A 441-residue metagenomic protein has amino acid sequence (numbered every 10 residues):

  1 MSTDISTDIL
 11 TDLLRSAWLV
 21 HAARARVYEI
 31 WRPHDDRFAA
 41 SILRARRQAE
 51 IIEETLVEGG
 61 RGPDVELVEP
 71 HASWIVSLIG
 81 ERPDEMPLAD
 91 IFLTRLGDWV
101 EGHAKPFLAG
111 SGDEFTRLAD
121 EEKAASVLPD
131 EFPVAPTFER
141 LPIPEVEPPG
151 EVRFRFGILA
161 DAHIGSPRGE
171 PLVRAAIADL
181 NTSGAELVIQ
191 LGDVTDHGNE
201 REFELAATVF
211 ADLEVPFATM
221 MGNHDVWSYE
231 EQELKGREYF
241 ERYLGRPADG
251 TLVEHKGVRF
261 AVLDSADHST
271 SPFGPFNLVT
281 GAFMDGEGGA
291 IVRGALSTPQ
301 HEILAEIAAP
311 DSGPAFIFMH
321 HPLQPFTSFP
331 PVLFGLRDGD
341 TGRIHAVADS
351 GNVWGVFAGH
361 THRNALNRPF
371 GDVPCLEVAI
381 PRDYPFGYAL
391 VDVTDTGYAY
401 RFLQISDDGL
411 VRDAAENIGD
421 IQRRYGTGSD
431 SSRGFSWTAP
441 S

Functional and structural regions predicted by a protein language model:
S6-L19, P33-T55, E85-I91, G110-A124 (+1 more regions): Alpha-helical scaffold segments that form or flank carboxylate-/histidine-based iron centers
L13-E29, A72-R117: Acidic/histidine-rich alpha-helical segments that form the ligand environment of transition-metal centers
D36-S73, L128-P136: Conserved alpha-helical segments that form or flank metal/cofactor-binding pockets of metalloenzymes
V134-L205, P299: N-terminal active-site segment of His-dependent metallophosphoesterases
F138-G150, T394-S441: A short C-terminal boundary segment appended to hydrolase-like catalytic domains
I143, E202-E306, R343, V347-D349 (+3 more regions): Extended active-site neighborhood of metal-dependent phosphoesterases/phosphodiesterases
D161, G192-D193, G222-N223, H320 (+1 more regions): Active-site glycine-centered loops adjacent to acidic/histidine catalytic or metal-binding residues that shape
N181-L187, A211, R259-A261, P275-L376 (+1 more regions): His/acidic metal-ligating clusters that form di-metal
